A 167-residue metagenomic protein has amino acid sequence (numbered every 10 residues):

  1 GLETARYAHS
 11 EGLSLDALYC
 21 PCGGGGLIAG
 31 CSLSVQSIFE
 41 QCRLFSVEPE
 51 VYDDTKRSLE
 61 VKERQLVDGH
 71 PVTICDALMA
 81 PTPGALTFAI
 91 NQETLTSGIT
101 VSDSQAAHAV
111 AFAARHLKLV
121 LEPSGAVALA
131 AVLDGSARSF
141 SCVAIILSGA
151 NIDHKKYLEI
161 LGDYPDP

Functional and structural regions predicted by a protein language model:
G1-P167: PLP-dependent amino-acid enzyme catalytic core
